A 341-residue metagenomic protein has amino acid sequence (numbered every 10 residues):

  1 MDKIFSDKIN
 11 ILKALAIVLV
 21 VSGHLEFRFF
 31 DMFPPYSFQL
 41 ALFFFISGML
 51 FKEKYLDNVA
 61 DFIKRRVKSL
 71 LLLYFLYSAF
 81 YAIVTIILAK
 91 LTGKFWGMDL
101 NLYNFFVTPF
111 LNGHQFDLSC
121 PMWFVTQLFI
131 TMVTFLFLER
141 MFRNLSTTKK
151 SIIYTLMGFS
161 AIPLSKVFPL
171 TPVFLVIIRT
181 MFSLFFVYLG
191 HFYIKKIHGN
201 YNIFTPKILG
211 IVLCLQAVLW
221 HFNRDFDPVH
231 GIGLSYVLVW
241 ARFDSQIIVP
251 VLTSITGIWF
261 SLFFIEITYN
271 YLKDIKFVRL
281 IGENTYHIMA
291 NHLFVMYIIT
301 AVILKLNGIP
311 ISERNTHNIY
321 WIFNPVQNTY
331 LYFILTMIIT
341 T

Functional and structural regions predicted by a protein language model:
M1-T341: Alpha-helical transmembrane segments and their immediate juxtamembrane cytosolic regions
